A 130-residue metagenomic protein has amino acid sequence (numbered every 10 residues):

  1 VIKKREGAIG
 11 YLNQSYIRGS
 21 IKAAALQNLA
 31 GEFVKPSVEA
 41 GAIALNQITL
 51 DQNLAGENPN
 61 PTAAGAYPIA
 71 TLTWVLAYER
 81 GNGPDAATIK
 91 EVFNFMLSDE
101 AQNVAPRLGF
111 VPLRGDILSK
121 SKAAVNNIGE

Functional and structural regions predicted by a protein language model:
V1-E130: Exported/periplasmic ABC-transporter solute-binding proteins
